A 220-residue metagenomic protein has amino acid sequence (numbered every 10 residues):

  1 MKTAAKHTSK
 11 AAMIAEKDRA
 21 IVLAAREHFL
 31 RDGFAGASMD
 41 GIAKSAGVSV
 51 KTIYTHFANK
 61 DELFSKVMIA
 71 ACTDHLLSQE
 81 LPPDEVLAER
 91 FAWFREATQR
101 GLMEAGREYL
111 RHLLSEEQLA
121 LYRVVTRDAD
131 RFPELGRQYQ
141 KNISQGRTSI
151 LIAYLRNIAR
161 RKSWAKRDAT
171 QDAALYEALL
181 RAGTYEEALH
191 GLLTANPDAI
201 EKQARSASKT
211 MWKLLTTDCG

Functional and structural regions predicted by a protein language model:
M1-E16, E85, E89, D218-G220: N-terminal intrinsically disordered/low-complexity leader segments
K17, K60, A71, T98 (+5 more regions): Hydrophobic/aromatic residues within well-ordered alpha-helical segments
A20, A24, H28-V67: Helix-turn-helix
V22, S65, Q99, M103 (+4 more regions): An amphipathic alpha-helix signature
K66, Q79-S115, A169-Y176: Hydrophobic alpha-helical connector segments
D74-S78, P82, E116, F132 (+6 more regions): A short secondary-structure junction motif
R100, H112-T126, P133-R160: Amphipathic alpha-helical packing segments from all-alpha helical-bundle domains
R137, Q145, R156-K209: Hydrophobic/aromatic-rich alpha-helical bundle segments in the mid-to-C-terminal region
